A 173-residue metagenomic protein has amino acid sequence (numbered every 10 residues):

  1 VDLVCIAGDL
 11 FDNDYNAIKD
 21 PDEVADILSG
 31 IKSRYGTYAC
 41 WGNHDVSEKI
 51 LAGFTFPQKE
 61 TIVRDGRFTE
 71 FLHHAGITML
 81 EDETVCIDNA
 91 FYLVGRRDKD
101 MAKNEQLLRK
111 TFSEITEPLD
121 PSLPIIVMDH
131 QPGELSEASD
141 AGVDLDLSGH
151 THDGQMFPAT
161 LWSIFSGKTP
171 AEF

Functional and structural regions predicted by a protein language model:
V1-F173: Soluble catalytic domains of enzymes that build or remodel membrane lipids, polysaccharides, and related
